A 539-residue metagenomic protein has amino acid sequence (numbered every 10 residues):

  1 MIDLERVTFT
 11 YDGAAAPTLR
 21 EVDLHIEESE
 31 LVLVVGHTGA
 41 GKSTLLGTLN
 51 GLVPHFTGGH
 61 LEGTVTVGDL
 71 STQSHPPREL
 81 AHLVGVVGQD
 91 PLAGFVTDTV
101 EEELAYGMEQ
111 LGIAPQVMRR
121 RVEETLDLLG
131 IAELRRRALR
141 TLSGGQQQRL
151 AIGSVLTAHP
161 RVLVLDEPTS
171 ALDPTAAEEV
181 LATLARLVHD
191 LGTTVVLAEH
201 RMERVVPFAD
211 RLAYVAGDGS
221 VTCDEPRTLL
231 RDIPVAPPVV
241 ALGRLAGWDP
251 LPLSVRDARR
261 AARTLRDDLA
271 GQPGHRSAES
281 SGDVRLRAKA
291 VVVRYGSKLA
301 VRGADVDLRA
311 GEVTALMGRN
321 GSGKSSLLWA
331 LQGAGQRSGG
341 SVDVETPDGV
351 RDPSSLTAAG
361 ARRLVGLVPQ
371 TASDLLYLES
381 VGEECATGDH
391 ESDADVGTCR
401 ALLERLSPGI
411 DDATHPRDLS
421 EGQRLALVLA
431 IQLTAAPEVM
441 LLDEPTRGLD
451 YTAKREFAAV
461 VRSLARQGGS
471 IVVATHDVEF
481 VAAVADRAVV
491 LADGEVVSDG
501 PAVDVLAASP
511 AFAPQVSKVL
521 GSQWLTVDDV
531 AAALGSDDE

Functional and structural regions predicted by a protein language model:
N50, Q332: Helix-to-loop junction immediately C-terminal to a conserved catalytic motif
V53, T64-E79, S341-G360: ABC ATPase NBD Q-loop/coupling interface
Q116-L134, A394-D412: Conserved ABC ATPase "signature" region
V155-L156, L433: ABC ATPase C-loop
E199-H200, T475-H476: H-loop/switch region of ABC-family ATPase nucleotide-binding domains
V205-P207, V481-A483: A short, surface-exposed alpha-helical micro-motif characterized by mixed small hydrophobic and charged/polar residues
D218-G219, G494: Conserved ABC ATPase "signature" C-loop
R227-V284, F512-E539: ABC ATPase nucleotide-binding domains
